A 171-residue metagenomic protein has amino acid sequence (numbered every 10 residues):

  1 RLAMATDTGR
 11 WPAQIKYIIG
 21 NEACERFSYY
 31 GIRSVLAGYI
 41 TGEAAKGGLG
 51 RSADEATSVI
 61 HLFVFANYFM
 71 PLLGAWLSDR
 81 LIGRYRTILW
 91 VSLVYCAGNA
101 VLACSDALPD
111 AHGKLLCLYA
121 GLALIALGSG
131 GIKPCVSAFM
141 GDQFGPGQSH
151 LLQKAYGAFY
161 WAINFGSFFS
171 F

Functional and structural regions predicted by a protein language model:
R1-R26, Y30, A111: Cytosolic juxtamembrane N-terminal segment immediately preceding the first transmembrane helix of multi-pass
A23, A97-G98, A111-I132: Hydrophobic core of transmembrane alpha-helices in multi-pass small-molecule transporters, especially MFS/SLC-type
S34-E55, D142: Short amphipathic helix-loop junctions that connect adjacent transmembrane helices in Major Facilitator Superfamily/SLC
L36, S129-P146: Intracellular juxtamembrane helix-capping segments at the cytosolic ends of symmetry-related transmembrane helices
S58-D79, F168: Central cavity-lining transmembrane alpha-helices of secondary-active solute carriers, predominantly the Major
A66-M70, S129, L151-F171: Glycine-rich segments within core transmembrane alpha-helices of 12-TM secondary carriers
R80-Y95, L152: Cytoplasmic membrane-interface "Motif A"-like loop-to-helix N-cap segments of 12-TM Major Facilitator Superfamily
V91-G113: C-terminal ends and interior cores of transmembrane alpha-helices in multi-pass membrane transporters/permeases
